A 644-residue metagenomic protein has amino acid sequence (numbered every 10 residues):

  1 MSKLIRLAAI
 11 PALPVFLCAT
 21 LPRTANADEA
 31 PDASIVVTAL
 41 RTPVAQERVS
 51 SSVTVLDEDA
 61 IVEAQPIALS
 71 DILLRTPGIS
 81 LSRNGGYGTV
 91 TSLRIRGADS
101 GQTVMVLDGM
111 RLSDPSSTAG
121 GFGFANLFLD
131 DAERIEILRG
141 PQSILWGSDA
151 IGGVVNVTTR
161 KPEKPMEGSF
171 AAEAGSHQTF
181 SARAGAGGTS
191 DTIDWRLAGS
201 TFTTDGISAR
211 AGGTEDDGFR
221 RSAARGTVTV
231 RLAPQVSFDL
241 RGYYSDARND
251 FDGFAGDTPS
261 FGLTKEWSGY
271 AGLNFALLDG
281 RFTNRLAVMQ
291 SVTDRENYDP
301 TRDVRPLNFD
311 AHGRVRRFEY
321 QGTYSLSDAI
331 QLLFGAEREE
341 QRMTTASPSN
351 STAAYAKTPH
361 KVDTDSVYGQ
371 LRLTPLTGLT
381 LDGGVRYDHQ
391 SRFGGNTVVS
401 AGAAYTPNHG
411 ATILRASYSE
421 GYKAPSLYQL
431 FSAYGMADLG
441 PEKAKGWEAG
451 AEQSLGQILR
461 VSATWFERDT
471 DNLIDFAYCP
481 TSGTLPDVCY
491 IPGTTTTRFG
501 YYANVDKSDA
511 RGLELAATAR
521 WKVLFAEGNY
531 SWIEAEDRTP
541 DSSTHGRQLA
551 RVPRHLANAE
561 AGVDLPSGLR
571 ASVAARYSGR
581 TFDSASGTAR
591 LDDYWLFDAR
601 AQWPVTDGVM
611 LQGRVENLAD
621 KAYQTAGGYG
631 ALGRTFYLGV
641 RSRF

Functional and structural regions predicted by a protein language model:
A9, G185-G188, V230-R231, A416 (+2 more regions): Conserved C-terminal beta-signal and adjacent last beta-strands/turns of outer-membrane beta-barrel proteins
L69-I72, T91-R94, T103-V106, F122-L127 (+3 more regions): N-terminal periplasmic accessory domains that precede and gate Gram-negative outer-membrane beta-barrel machines
S70, L74-R111, E133: Extracytoplasmic beta-strand/coil segments of soluble accessory domains associated with Gram-negative outer-membrane
R111-R139: Short acidic/polar hinge/loop motifs at secondary-structure boundaries that mediate gating or recognition
S143-I144, N156, E163-P165, A171-E173 (+2 more regions): Periplasmic-side early beta-strands and strand-to-turn transitions of outer-membrane beta-barrels
V230-A233, S325-L333, E337, T352-D471 (+2 more regions): Structural signature of Gram-negative outer-membrane beta-barrels, strongest in the C-terminal barrel of TonB-dependent
A255-A276, A311-R314, H360-V362, T406 (+6 more regions): Outer-membrane beta-barrel signature, preferentially recognizing the C-terminal barrel domain of Gram-negative
T374-L381, E467-D469, T496-A585, A619: Gram-negative outer-membrane beta-barrel transporters
